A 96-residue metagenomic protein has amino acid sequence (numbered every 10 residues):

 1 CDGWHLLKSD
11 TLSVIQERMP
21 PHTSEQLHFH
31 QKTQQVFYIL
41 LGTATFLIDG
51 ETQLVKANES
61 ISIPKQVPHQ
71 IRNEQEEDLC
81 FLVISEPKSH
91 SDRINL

Functional and structural regions predicted by a protein language model:
C1-L27: A short glycine-rich, His/Asp/Glu-containing loop-to-beta-strand
T11-S13, E17, R72-L96: Double-stranded beta-helix
R18-P20, F29-F46, I84: Short, conserved beta-strand element in jelly-roll/cupin
L27, F46-L47, I63, H69-Q75: Short beta-strand His + acidic residue motifs that chelate non-heme Fe in jelly-roll/DSBH and cupin folds
T43-T45, T52, P68, D78: Structural motif
G50-K65: Short acidic-glycine-tyrosine-enriched beta hairpin
Q66-V67, E86: Short, surface-exposed secondary-structure boundary micro-motifs
